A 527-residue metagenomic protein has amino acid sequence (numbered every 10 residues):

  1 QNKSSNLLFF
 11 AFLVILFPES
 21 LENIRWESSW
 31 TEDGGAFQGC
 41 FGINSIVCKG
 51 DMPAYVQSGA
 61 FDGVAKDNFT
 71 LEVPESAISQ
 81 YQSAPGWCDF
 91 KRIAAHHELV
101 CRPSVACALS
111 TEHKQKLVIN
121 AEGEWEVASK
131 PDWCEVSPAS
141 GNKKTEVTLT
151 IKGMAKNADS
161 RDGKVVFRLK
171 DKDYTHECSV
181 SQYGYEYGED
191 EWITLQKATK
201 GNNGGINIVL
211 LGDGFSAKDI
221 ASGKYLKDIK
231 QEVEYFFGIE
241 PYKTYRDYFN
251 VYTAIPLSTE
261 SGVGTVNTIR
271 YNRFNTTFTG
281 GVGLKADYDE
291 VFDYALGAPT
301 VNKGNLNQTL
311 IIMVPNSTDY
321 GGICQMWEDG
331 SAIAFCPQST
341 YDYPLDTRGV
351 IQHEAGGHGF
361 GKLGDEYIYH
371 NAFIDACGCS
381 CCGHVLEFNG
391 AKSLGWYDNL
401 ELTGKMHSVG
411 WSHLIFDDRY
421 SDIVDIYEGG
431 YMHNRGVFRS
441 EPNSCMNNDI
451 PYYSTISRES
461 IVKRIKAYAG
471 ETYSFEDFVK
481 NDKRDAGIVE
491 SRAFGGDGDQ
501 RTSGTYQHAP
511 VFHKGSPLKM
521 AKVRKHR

Functional and structural regions predicted by a protein language model:
Q1-L8, L16-T31, C40-Y55, K66-A77 (+1 more regions): Structural signature of tandem-repeat unit edges
L99, N120-T148: Surface-exposed binding patches on compact interaction domains or structured appendages
E146-D162: Extracellular/luminal low-complexity segments enriched in Ser/Thr/Pro
D159-D171: A short beta-strand micro-motif common to beta-rich folds, especially ectodomain repeats
Y185-N302, F478, K483-D485, V489-D499 (+3 more regions): Propeptide-to-catalytic entry region of secreted or membrane-anchored zinc metalloproteases
G262-T265, A295-N307, V314-F335: Catalytic zinc-binding patch centered on the HExxH motif and its immediate surroundings that defines zinc-dependent
G330-A355: Short pre-active-site segment immediately N-terminal to the catalytic Zn-binding motif
G364-R527: Replace "(M1/M4/M9/M12/WLM)" with "(e.g., M1/M4/M8/M9/M12/M26/WLM)" and add "not limited to" to clarify scope
